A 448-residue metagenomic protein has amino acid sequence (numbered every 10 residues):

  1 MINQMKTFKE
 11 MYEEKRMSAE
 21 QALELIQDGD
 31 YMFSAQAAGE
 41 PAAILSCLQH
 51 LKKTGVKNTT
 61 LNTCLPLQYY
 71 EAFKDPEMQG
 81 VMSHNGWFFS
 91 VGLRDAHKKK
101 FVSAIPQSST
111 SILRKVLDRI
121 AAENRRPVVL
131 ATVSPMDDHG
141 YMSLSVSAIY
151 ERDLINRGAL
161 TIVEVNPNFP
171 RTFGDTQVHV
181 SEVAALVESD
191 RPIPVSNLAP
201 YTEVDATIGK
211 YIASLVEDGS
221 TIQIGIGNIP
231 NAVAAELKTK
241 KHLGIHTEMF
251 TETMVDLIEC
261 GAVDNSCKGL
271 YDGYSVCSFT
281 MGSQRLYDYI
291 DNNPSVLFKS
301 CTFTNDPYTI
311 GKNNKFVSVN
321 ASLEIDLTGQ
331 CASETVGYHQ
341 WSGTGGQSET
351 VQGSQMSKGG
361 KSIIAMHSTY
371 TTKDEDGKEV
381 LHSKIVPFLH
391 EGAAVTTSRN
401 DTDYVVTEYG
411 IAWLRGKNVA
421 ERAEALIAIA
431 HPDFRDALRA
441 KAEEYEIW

Functional and structural regions predicted by a protein language model:
M1-W448: Conserved alpha/beta enzyme-core scaffold
